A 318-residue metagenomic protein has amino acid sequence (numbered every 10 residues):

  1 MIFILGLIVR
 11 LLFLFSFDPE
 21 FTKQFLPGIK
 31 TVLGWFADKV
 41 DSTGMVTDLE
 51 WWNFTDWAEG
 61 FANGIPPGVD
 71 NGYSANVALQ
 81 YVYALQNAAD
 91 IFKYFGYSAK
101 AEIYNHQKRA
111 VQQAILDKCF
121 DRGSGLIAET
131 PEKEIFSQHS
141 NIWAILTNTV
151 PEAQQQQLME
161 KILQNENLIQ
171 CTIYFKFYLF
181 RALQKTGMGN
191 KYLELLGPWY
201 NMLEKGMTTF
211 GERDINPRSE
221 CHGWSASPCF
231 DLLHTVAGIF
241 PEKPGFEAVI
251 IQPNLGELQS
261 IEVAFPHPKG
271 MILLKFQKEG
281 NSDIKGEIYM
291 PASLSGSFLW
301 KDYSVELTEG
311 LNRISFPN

Functional and structural regions predicted by a protein language model:
M1-I2, G60-Q80, G123-N141, T147 (+2 more regions): Solvent-exposed loop and edge beta-strand segments that line ligand/cofactor-binding and catalytic clefts
M1-L5, T22, I29, S74 (+7 more regions): Active-site-proximal structural scaffolding
I4-L11, Q24, G28-T31, W35 (+9 more regions): Extracytoplasmic/secreted proteins, especially bacterial periplasmic and envelope-associated proteins
L5-F21, L79-S98, I142-E152, Y178-T186 (+1 more regions): Well-ordered alpha-helical scaffold segments within catalytic/enzyme domains
F15-N76, F95-N141, F246, I250: Active-site acid/base region of carbohydrate-active enzymes
L26-M45, H106-S124, V150-Q170, G187-G206: Long, well-ordered core segments of solenoidal/helical folds
D38-D48, L116-A128, Q170-K185, T208-P217 (+1 more regions): Charged/polar, low-hydrophobicity segments characteristic of intrinsically disordered regions and flexible loops
H106, Q113, N190-N318: Non-catalytic C-terminal accessory modules of carbohydrate-active enzymes
